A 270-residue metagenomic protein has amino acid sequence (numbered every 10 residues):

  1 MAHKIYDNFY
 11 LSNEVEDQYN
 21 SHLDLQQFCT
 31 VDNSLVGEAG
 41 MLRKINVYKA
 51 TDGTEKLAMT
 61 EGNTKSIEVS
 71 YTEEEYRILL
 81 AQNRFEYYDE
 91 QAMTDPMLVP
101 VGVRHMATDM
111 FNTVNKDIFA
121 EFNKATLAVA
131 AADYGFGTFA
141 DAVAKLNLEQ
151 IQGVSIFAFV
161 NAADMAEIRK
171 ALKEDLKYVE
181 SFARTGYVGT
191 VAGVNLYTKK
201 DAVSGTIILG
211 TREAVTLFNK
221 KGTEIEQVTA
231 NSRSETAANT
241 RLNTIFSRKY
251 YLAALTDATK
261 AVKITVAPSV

Functional and structural regions predicted by a protein language model:
M1-F28, D32, K221, I225-V270: Protruding loop/beta-arch "assembly-hinge" segments enriched in small, turn-prone residues
M1-T72: N-terminal "assembly arms/tails" that initiate or stabilize quaternary assembly in self-assembling proteins
M41-L57, E68-E75, A81, A125-I151 (+4 more regions): Surface-exposed, low-hydrophobicity beta-strand/loop segments enriched in small/polar/acidic residues
M59-P96: Long, hydrophobic/aromatic-enriched structural stretches that serve as scaffold segments
Q82, E86-G153, K263-V270: Alpha-helical scaffold segments that mediate packing/assembly in large oligomeric complexes
A140, L146-Q227: Extended oligomerization regions of viral-like shell subunits
